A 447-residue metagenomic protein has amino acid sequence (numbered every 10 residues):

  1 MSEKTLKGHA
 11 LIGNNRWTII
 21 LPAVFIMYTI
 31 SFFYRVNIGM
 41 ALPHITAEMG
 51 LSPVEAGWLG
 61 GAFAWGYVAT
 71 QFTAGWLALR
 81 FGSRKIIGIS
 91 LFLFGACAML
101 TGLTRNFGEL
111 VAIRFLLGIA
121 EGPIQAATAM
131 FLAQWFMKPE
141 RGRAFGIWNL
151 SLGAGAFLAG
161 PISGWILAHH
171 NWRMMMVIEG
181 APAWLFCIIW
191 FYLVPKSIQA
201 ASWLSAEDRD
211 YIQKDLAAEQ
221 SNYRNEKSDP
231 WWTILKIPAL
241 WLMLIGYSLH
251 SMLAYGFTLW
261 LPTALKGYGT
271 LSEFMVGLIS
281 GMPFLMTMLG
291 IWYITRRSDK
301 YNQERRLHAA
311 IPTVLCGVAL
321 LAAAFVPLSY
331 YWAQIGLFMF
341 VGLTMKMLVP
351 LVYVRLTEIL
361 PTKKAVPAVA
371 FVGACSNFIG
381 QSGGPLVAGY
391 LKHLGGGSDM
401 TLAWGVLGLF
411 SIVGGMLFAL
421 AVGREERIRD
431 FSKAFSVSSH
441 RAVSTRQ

Functional and structural regions predicted by a protein language model:
I38-G39, I237-W292, V349, Y353 (+1 more regions): Extracytoplasmic gate region of multi-pass secondary transporters
G50, G82, L103-E109, A120 (+4 more regions): Helix-breaking motifs and short loop linkers at transmembrane-helix boundaries and internal kinks in secondary membrane
A69-G108: Conserved MFS/SLC helix-loop-helix module at the cytosolic interface between two early adjacent transmembrane helices
Q71-G82, I291-Q303, K392: Helix-to-loop junctions at the C-terminal end of transmembrane segments in multipass secondary transporters
R80-L91, D299-T313: Cytoplasmic membrane-interface "Motif A"-like loop-to-helix N-cap segments of 12-TM Major Facilitator Superfamily
I113-S151: Cytoplasmic helix-loop-helix junction between adjacent transmembrane helices in 12-TM secondary transporters
W148-A201: Helix-loop-helix hairpin linking two adjacent transmembrane segments in secondary transporters
E304-V352: C-terminal transmembrane helical hairpin of 12-TM major facilitator-type secondary transporters
